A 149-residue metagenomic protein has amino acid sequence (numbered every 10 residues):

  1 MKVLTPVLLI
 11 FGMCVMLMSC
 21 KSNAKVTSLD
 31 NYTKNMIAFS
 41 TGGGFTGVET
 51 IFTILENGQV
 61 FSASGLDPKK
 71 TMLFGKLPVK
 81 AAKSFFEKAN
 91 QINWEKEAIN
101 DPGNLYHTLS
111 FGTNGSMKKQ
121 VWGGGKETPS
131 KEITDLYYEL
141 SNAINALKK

Functional and structural regions predicted by a protein language model:
M1-K21: Sec-dependent bacterial lipoprotein signal peptides
T5, C20-G44, D67, K83 (+1 more regions): Short, well-ordered, aromatic-rich surface patches in folded extracellular/luminal domains
G12-V15, K34, M72: Short acidic/polar alpha-helix capping motifs at helix-coil junctions
G42-F74: Post-signal-peptide N-terminal segment of Sec-exported extracytoplasmic proteins
L55-F61, L73, K80-A82, T128-K131 (+1 more regions): Short, low-complexity, polar/charged sequence segments that are solvent-exposed and flexible
Q59, N90, N114: Residue-level marker of positions within ordered structural domains that often coincide with functionally constrained
S62-N93: A short-motif feature that recognizes glycine-rich, charge-decorated loops that bind or process nucleotide phosphates
